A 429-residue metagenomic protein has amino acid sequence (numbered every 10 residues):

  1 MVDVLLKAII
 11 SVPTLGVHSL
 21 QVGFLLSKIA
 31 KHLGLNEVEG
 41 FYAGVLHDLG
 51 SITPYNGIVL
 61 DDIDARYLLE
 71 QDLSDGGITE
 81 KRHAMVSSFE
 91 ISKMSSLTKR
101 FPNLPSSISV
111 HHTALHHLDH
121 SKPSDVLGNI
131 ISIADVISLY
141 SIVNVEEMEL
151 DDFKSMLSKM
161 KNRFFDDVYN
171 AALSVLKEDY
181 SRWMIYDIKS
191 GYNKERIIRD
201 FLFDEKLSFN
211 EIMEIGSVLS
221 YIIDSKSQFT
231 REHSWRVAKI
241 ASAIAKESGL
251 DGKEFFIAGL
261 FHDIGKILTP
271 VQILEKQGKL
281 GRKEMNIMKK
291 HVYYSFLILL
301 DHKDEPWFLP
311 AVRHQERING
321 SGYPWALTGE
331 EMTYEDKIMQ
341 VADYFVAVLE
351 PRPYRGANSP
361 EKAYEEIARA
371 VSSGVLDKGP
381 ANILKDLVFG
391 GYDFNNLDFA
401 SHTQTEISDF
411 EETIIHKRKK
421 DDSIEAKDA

Functional and structural regions predicted by a protein language model:
M1-A429: Histidine- and acidic-residue-rich, metal-dependent catalytic cores
